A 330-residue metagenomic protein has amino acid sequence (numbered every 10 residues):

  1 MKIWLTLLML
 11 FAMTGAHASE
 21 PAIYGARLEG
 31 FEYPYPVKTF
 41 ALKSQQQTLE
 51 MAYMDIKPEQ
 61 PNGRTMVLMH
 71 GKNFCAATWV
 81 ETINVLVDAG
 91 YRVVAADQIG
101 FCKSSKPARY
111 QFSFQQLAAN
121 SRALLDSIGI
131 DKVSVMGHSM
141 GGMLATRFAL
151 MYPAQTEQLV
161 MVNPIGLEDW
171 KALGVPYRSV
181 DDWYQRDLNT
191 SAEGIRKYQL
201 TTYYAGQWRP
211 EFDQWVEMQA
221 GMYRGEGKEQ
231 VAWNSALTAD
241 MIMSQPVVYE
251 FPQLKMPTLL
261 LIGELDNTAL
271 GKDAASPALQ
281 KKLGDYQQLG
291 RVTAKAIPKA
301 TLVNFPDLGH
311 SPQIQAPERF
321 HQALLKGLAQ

Functional and structural regions predicted by a protein language model:
W4-T14: Bacterial N-terminal signal peptides
A26-P58: N-terminal cap/lid segment of alpha/beta-hydrolase-fold proteins
K43-Q47, M54-K57, D88, Q98-M136 (+3 more regions): Active-site loop/oxyanion-hole signature of alpha/beta-hydrolase fold enzymes
Q45, L49-K103, I314, A323: Conserved HGGG/HGGXW glycine-rich cap/lid loop of the alpha/beta-hydrolase fold
T146, L150, L159-T190: Flexible "cap/lid" loop of the alpha/beta hydrolase fold
T190-E250: Conserved alpha/beta-hydrolase catalytic His-Asp/Glu region
R224-K295: Conserved serine/cysteine hydrolase catalytic core
Q287-Q330: Catalytic active-site module of serine/aspartate enzymes centered on a nucleophile-bearing elbow/loop
